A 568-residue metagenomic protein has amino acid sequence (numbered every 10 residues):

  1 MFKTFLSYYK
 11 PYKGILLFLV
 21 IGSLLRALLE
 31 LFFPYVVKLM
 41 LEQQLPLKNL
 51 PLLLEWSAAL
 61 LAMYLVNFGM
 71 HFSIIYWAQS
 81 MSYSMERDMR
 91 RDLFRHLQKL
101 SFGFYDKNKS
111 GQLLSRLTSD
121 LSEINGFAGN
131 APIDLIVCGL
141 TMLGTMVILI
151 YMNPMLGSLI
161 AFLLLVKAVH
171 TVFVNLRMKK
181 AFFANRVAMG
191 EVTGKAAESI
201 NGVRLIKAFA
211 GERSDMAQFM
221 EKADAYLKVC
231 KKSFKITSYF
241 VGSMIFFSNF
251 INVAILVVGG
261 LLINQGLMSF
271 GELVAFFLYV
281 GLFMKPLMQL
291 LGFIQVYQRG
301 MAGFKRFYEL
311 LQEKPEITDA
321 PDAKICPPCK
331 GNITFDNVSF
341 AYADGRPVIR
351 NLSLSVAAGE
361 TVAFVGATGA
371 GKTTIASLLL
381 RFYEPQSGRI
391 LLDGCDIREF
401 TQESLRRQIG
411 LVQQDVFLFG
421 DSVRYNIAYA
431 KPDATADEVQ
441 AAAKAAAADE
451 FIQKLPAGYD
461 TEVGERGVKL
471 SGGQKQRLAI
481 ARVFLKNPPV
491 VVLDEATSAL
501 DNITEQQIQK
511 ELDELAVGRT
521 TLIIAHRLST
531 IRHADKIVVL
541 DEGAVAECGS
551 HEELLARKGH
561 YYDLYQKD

Functional and structural regions predicted by a protein language model:
Y9, I74, A78-S82, Q98-L143 (+1 more regions): Juxtamembrane loop-to-helix connectors within ABC transporter transmembrane domains
P11, I15-L25, L60-M63, N130-A184 (+2 more regions): Transmembrane helices of ABC transporter permease
L16-S73, W77, I150-M155, G266-F270: Transmembrane helix-loop-helix hairpins at lipid-water interfaces of multipass membrane proteins, especially the type-1
A59-N67, H71, L164-V166, T237-I251 (+1 more regions): Hydrophobic alpha-helical segments in the permease module
L93, L97, I206, F307 (+1 more regions): Helix-loop junctions and hydrophobic alpha-helical segments within the transmembrane domains of large membrane
N108-G111, A184-K232, D322-K324: Loop segments that connect adjacent transmembrane helices in multi-pass transporters
A188, A208-G211, K235, F283-L310: Cytosolic ends of transmembrane helices, especially the final helix of ABC transmembrane type-1 domains
D319, C326-D568: ABC-type nucleotide-binding domain
